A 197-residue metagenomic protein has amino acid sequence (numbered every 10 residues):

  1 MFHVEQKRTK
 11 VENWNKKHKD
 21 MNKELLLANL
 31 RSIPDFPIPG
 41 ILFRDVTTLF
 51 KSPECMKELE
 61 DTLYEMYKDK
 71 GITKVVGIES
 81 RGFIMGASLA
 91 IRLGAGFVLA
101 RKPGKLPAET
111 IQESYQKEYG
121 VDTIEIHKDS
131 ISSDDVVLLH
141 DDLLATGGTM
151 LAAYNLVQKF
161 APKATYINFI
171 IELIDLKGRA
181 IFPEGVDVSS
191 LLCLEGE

Functional and structural regions predicted by a protein language model:
K7-K17: Polybasic, lysine-rich low-complexity intrinsically disordered segments
K16-I72: Active-site-facing substrate-recognition patch
H18, N22, A28-N29, L151-E197: PRPP-dependent phosphoribosyltransferase catalytic core
I72-E79: Short glycine-rich phosphate-binding loop at a beta-alpha junction
I84-L93, Y154: Short Gly/Thr/Asp-enriched flexible loops that form oxyanion-binding sites at enzyme active sites
G96-V137: Short, glycine/charge-rich flexible loops or terminal/linker lids adjacent to PRPP-binding catalytic cores
D142, G147: Conserved G/P- and acidic residue-centered "switch" motifs that form tight phosphate/ATP-binding loops in soluble
